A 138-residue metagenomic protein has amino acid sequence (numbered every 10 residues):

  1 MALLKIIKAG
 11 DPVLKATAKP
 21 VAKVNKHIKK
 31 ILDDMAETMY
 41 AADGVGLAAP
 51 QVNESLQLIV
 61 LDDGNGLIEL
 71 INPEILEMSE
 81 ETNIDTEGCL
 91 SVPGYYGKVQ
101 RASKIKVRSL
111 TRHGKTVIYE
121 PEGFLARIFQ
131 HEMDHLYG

Functional and structural regions predicted by a protein language model:
M1-G138: Positively charged
